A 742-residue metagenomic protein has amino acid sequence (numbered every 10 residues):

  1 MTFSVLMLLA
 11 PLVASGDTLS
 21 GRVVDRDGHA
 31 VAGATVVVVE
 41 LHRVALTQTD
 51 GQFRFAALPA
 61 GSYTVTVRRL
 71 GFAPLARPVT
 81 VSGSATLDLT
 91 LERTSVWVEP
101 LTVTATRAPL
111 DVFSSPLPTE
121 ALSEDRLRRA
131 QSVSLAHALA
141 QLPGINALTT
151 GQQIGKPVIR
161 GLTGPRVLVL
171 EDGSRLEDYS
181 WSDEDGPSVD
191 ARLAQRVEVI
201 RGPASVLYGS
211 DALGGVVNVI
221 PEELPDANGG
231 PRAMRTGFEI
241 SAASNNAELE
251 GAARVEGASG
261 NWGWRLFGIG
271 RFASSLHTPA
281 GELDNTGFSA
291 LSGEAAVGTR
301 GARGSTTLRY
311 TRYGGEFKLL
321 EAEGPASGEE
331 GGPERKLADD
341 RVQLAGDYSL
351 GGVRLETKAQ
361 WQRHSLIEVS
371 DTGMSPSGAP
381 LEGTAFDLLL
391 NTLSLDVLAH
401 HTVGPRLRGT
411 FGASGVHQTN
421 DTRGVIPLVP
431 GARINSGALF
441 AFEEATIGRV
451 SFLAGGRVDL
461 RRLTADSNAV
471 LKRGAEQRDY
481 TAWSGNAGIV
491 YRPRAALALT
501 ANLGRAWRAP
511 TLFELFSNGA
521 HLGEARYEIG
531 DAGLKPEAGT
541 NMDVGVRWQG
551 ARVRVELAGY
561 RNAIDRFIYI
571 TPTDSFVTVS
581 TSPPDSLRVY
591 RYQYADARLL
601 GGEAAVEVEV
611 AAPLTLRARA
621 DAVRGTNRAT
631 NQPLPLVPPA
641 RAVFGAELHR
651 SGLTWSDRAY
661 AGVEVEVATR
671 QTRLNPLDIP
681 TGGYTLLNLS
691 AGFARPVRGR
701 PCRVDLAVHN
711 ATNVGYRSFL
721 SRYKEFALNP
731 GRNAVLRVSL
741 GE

Functional and structural regions predicted by a protein language model:
L9-P100, R160: Periplasm-facing N-terminal accessory domains of Gram-negative outer-membrane beta-barrel systems
V112-A121, R128-S134, A147-L193, R201-N218 (+4 more regions): Flexible, glycine/serine/threonine-rich loop segments and coil->beta-strand junctions that form periplasmic-facing
D178-S180, L193-Q195, R201, V206-P279 (+2 more regions): Outer-membrane beta-barrel translocator/receptor signature
I240, L266, R354-T372, R492 (+4 more regions): Membrane-embedded beta-barrel scaffold of Gram-negative outer-membrane proteins
E256, L291, G298-G301, S349 (+5 more regions): Conserved C-terminal beta-signal and adjacent last beta-strands/turns of outer-membrane beta-barrel proteins
A273-A290, R303-L355, A359-S394, T419-N420 (+2 more regions): Flexible loop and strand-edge segments within Gram-negative outer membrane beta-barrel domains
E294, P380-A399, A438, I529-K535 (+3 more regions): Outer membrane beta-barrel strand-and-loop segments of large Gram-negative receptors, especially TonB-dependent
L407-G409, Y560-A563, S582-R670: Gram-negative outer-membrane beta-barrel transporters
